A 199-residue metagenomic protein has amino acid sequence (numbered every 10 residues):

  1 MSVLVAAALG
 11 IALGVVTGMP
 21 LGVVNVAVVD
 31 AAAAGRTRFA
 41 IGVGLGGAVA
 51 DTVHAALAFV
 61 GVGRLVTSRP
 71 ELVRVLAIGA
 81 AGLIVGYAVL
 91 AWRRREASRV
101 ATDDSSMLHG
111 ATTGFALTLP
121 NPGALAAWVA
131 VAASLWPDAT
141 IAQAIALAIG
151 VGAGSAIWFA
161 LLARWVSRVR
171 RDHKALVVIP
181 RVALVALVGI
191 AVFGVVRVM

Functional and structural regions predicted by a protein language model:
S2-V73, A130-Q143: Juxtamembrane transmembrane-helix termini in multi-pass membrane transport proteins
L4, A8, L108-T112, A116: Alpha-helical membrane-protein architecture signal
V15, T112-A130: Selected transmembrane alpha-helices and immediately adjacent juxtamembrane segments of polytopic inner-membrane
T37-T112, W165-A175: Membrane helix-loop-helix hairpins that form the core translocation module of multi-pass transporters
R74-I84, A88, G152, R181-L187 (+1 more regions): Residues within membrane-spanning alpha-helices of integral membrane proteins, especially the hydrophobic core/packing
A139-I157: Short alpha-helical packing/oligomerization segments
V192-M199: Juxtamembrane boundary at the C-terminal end of a transmembrane helix
